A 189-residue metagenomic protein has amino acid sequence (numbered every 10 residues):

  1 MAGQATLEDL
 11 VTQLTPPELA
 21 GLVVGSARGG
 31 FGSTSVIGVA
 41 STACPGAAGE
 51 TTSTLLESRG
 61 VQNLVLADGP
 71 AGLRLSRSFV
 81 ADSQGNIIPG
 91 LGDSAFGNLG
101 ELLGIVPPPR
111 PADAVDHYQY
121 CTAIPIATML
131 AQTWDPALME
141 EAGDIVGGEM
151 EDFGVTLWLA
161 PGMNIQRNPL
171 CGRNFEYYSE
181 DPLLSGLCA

Functional and structural regions predicted by a protein language model:
M1-A189: N-terminal beta-rich core of secreted/periplasmic extracellular enzymes
